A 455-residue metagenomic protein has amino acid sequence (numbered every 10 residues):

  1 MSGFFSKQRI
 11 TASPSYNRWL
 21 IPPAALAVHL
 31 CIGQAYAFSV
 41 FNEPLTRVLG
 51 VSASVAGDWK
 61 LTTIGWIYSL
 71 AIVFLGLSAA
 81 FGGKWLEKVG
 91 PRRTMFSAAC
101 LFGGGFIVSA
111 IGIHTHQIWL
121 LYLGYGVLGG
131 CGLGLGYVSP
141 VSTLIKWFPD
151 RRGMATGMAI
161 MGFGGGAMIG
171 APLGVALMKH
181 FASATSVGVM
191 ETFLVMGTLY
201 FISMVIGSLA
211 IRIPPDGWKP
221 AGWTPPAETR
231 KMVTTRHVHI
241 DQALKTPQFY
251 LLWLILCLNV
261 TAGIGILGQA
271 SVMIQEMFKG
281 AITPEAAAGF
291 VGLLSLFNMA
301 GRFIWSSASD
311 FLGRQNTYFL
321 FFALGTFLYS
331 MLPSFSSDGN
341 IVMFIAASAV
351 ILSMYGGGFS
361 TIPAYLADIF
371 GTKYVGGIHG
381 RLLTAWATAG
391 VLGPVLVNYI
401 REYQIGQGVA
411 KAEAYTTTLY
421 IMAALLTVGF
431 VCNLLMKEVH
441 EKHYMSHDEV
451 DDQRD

Functional and structural regions predicted by a protein language model:
F38-E43, D241-W305, G390-N398: Extracytoplasmic gate region of multi-pass secondary transporters
F41-L77, E285-G289: Extracellular/periplasmic helix-loop-helix junction of adjacent transmembrane segments in MFS-like secondary
L45, G134-F148, A155-T156, G357-F370: Intracellular juxtamembrane helix-capping segments at the cytosolic ends of symmetry-related transmembrane helices
C100-H114, L324-S337: C-terminal ends and interior cores of transmembrane alpha-helices in multi-pass membrane transporters/permeases
G105, I118-G134, V342-G357: Hydrophobic core of transmembrane alpha-helices in multi-pass small-molecule transporters, especially MFS/SLC-type
R151-P172, G380-P394: Glycine-rich segments within core transmembrane alpha-helices of 12-TM secondary carriers
M190-A210, T416-L435: Symmetry-related core transmembrane helices of the 12-TM Major Facilitator Superfamily/SLC fold
A262-G265, A286-Y365: C-terminal transmembrane helical hairpin of 12-TM major facilitator-type secondary transporters
